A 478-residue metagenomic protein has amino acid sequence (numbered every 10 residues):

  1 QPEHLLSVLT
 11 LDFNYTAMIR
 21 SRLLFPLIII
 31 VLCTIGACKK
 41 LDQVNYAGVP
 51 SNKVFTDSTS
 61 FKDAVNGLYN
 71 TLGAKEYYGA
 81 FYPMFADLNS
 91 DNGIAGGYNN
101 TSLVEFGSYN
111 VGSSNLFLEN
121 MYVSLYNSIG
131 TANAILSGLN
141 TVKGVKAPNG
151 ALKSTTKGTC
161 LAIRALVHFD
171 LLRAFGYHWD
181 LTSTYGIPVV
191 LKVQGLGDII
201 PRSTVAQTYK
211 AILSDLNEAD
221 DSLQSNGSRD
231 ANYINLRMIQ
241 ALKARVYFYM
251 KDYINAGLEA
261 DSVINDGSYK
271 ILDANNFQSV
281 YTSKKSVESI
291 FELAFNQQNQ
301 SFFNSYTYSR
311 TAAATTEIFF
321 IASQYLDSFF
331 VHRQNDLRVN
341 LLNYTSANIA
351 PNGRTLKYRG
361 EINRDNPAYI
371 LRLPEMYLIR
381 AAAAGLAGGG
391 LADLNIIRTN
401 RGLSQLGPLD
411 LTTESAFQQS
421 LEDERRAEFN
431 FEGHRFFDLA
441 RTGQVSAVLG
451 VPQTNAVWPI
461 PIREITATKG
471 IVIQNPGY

Functional and structural regions predicted by a protein language model:
Q1-H4, V8-Y15, I19-F25, T34-T59 (+4 more regions): Bacterial Sec-dependent N-terminal signal peptides
C38-A86, A260, Q405, Q444-Y478: Membrane-proximal, proline-rich intrinsically disordered regions
D63, G93, T101, Y233 (+7 more regions): Hydrophobic-face positions in mid-chain alpha helices that act as interaction patches
V65, I129-A132, Y209, L216 (+3 more regions): Inward-facing hydrophobic residues that define packing positions of alpha-helical scaffold repeats
T101-F175, S203, D220-S225, E361-A368 (+2 more regions): Conserved, well-structured interaction surfaces
